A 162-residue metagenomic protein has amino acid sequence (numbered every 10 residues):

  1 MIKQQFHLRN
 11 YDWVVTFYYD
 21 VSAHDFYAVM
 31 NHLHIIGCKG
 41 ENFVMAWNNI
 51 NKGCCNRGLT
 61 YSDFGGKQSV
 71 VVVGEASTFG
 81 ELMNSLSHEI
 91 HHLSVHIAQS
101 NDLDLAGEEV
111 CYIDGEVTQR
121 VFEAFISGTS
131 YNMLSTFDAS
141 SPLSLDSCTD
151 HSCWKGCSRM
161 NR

Functional and structural regions predicted by a protein language model:
M1-K52: Non-catalytic terminal regions of proteins
I36-G80, L93: Active-site scaffold of zinc-dependent metalloenzymes
C38, C54-C55, C111, C148 (+2 more regions): Generic recognition of cysteine residues
G80, N84, Y112: Membrane-embedded glycan transfer/ligation machinery that uses polyprenyl lipid-linked sugar donors/oligosaccharides
N84-H96: Active-site recognition of the HExxH zinc-binding catalytic motif
H96-D104: Short helix/strand-bridging catalytic loops that position acidic/His residues to coordinate divalent metals and engage
D104-S135: Post-HExxH zinc-binding segment in Zn-dependent metallohydrolases
A124-T149, W154-R162: Long, well-structured alpha-helical subdomains associated with metal-dependent extracellular/ecto-lumenal hydrolases
